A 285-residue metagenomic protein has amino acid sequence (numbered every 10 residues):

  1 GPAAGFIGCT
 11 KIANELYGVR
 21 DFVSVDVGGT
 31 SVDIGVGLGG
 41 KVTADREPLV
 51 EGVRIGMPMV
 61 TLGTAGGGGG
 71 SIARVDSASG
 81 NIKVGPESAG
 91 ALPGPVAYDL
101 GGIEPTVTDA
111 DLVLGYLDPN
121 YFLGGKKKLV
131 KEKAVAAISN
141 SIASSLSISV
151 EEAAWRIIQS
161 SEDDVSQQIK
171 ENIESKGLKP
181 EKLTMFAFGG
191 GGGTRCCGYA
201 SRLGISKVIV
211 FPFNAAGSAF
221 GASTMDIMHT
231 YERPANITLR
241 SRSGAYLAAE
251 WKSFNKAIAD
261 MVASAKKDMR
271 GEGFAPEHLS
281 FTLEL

Functional and structural regions predicted by a protein language model:
P2-L285: N-terminally biased helix-coil "hinge/interface" segments that flank
